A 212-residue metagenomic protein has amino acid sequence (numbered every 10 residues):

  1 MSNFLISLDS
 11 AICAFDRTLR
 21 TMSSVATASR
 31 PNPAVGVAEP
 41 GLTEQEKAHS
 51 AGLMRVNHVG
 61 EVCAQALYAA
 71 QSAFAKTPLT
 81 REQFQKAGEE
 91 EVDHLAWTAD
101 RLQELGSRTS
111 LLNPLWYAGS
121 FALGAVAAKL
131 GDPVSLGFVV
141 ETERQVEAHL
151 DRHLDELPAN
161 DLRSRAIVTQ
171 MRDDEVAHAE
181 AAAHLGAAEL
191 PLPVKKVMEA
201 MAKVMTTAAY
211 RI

Functional and structural regions predicted by a protein language model:
M1-I212: Non-heme di-metal
